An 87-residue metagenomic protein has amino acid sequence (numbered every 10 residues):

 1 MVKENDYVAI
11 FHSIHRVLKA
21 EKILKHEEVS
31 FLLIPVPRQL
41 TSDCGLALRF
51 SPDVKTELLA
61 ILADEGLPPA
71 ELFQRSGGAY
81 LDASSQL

Functional and structural regions predicted by a protein language model:
V2, C44-L46, D82-S85: Short secondary-structure transition/capping segments
N5-V8, H12-D64: Amphipathic, hydrophobic secondary-structure cores in small proteins
K55-L87: C-terminal structural segments of small proteins and small subunits
